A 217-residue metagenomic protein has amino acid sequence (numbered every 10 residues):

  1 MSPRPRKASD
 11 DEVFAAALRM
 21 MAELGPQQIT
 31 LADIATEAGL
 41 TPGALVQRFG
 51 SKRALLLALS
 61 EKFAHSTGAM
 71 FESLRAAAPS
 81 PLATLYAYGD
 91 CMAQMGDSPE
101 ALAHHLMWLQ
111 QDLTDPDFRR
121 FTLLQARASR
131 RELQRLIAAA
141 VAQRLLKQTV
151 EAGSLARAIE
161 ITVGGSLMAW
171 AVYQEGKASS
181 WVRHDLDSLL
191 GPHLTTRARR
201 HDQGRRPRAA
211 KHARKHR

Functional and structural regions predicted by a protein language model:
E12, A16-A54, A58: Helix-turn-helix
E23-Q27, A77, Q143: Short coil/turn segments at alpha/beta junctions that flank glycine-rich nucleotide-binding fingerprints
A58, E72-L102, A152-I159, R183 (+2 more regions): Hydrophobic alpha-helical connector segments
E61-T67: Short, basic, alpha-helical segments at the C-terminal edge of helix-turn-helix-like DNA-binding modules
G68, E100-L106, P116-Q143, S154-R157 (+1 more regions): Amphipathic alpha-helical packing segments from all-alpha helical-bundle domains
L74, D90-G96, H104-T114, S188-H193: Helix-loop "lid/cap" segments that line or gate small-molecule binding pockets
Y86-A87, C91, R130-R131, R135-A142 (+2 more regions): C-terminal peripheral helix-coil segments that are non-catalytic and often amphipathic
